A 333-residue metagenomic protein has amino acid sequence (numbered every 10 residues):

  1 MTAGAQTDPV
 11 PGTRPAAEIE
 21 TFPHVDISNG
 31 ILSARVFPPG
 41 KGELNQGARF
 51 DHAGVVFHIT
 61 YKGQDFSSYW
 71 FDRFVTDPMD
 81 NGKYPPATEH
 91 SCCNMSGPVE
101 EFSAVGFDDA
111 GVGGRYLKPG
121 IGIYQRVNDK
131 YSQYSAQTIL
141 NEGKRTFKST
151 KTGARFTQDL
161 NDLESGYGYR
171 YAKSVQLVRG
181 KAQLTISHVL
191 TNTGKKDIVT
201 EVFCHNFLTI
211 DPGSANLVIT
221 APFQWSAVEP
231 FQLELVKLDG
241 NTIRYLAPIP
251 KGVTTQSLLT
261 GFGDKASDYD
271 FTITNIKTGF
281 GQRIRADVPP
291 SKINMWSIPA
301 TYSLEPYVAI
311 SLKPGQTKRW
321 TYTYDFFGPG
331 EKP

Functional and structural regions predicted by a protein language model:
M1-G4: C-terminal segment of classical bacterial N-terminal signal peptides
Q6-T185, T193-V199, H205-P333: Surface-exposed acidic/polar loop and edge beta-strand patches at domain peripheries
